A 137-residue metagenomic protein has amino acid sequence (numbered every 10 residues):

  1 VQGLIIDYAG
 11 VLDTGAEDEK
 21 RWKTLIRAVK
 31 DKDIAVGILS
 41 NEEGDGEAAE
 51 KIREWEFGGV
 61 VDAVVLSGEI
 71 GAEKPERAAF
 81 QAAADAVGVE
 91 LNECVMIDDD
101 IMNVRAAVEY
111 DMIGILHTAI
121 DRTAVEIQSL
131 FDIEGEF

Functional and structural regions predicted by a protein language model:
V1-E17: Asp-based phosphoryl-transfer active-site loop
V1-I6, E93, I133-E134: Non-catalytic pre-domain segments flanking phosphatase-related domains
V11-L12, N41-D45, G71, I101-N103: Short, solvent-exposed loop/turn segments at secondary-structure junctions
W22-I52: Substrate-recognition element of Asp-dependent hydrolases with the DxDx(T/V) motif
R53-G68, F131-F137: Structural recognition of alpha->loop->beta junctions
E73-I101: Conserved Lys-Pro-Asp/Glu-containing loop-to-beta segment of HAD-superfamily phosphomonoesterases, centered on
N92-Q128: Acidic, Mg2+-coordinating phosphoryl-transfer loop and its flanking beta/alpha structural elements, shared across
